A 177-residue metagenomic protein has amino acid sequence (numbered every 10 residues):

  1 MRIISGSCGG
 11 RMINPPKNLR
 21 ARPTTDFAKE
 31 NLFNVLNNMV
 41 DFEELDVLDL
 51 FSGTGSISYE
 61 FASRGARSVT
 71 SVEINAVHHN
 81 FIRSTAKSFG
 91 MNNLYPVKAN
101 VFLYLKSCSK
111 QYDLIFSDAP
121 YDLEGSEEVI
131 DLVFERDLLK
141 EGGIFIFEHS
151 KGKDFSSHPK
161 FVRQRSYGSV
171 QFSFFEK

Functional and structural regions predicted by a protein language model:
M1-K177: Class I S-adenosyl-L-methionine-dependent methyltransferase catalytic core
